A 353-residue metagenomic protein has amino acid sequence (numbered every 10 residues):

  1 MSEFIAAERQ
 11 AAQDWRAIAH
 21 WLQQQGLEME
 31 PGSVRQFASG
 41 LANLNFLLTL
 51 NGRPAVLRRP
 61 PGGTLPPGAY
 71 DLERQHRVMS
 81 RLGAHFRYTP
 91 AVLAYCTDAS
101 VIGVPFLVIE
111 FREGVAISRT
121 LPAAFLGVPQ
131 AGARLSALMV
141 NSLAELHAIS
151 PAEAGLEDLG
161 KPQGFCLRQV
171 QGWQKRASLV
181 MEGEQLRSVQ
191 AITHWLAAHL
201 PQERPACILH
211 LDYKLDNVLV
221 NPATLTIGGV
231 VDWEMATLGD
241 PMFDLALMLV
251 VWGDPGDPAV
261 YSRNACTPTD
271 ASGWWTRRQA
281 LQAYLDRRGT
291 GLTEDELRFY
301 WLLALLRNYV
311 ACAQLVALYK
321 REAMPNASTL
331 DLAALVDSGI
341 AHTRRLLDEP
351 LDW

Functional and structural regions predicted by a protein language model:
M1-E28: Juxta-kinase regulatory segment immediately upstream of eukaryotic protein kinase catalytic domains
G32-I208, P222-T224: ATP-binding pocket architecture of kinase catalytic cores
G160-K161, G291-A304: All-alpha amphipathic helical-bundle segments outside canonical DNA-binding/catalytic cores that form hydrophobic
I208-H210, L215: Catalytic-loop of the protein kinase fold
V231-A236: Activation of the activation-loop gatekeeper triad in protein kinase-fold domains
F243-G289, L303-E322: Active-site activation/catalytic loop segments of kinase-like enzymes and analogous catalytic loops in related
T293-E294, R307-W353: Helical subdomain adjoining the active site within ATP-dependent kinase catalytic cores
